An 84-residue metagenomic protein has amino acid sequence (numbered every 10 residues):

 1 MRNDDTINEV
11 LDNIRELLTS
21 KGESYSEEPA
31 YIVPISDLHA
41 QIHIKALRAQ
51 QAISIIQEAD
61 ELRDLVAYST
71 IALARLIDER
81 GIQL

Functional and structural regions predicted by a protein language model:
M1-L84: Intrinsically disordered, low-complexity regulatory regions that flank transcription factor DNA-binding cores
